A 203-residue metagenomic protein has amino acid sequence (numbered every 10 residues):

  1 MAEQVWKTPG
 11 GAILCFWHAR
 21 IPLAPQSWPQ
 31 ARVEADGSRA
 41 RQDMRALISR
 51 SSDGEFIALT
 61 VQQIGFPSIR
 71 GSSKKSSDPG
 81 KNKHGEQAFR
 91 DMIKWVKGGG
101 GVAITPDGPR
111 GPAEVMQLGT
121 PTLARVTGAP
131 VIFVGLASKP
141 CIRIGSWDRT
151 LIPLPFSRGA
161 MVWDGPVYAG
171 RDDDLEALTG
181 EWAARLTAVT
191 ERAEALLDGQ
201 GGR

Functional and structural regions predicted by a protein language model:
M1-P29, A35-G37, R41-D43, R158 (+1 more regions): Membrane-anchoring hydrophobic helices of lipid-metabolizing enzymes
G11-K81, T127: Catalytic core of membrane glycerolipid acyltransferases/transacylases, capturing the structured, soluble-facing
C15-W17, T105, G135: Short beta-strand segments
G54-T60, E86-W95: Short, charged beta->alpha transition segments
D78, N82-E86, A113: A conditional alpha-helix N-cap/helix-loop micro-motif detector
A88-L123, T127: Catalytic-site beta-strand/loop segments enriched in glycine and acidic/polar residues
P112-D173: A cross-family acyltransferase "interaction/gating" segment
